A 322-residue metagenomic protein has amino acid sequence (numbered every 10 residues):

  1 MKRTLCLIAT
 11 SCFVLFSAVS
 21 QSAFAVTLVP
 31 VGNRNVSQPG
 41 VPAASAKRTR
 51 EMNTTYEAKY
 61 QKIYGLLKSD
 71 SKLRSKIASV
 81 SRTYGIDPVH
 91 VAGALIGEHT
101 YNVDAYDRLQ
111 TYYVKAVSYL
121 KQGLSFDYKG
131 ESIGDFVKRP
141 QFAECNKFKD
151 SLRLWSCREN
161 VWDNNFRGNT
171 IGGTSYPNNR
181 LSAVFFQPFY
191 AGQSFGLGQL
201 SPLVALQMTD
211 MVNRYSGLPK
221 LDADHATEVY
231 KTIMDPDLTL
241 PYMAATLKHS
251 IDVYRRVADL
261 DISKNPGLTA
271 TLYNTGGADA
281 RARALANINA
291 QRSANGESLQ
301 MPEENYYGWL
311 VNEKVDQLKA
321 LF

Functional and structural regions predicted by a protein language model:
M1-A9: Bacterial N-terminal signal peptides that target proteins for export
V14-A23: C-terminal segment of classical bacterial N-terminal signal peptides
F24-A78, V103-F136, E228-D235: N-terminal export signals and maturation junctions of secreted/periplasmic proteins
I63-R74, T83-P88, Y106, F142-C145 (+5 more regions): Solvent-exposed, acidic/flexible segments
A78, P88-L95, A270, N274: Short, well-structured alpha-helical segments
P88-L95, H99-D210, D224: Acidic/His-rich structured neighborhood in mature extracellular/periplasmic domains
D107-R108, Y113-E131, K264-F322: Catalytic and substrate-binding regions of cell-wall glycan-acting enzymes that process beta-1,4-linked
F148, S156-D163, Y176-R180, Q187-S263 (+1 more regions): Alpha-helical segment that forms one wall of the substrate-binding/catalytic cleft in peptidoglycan-active domains
